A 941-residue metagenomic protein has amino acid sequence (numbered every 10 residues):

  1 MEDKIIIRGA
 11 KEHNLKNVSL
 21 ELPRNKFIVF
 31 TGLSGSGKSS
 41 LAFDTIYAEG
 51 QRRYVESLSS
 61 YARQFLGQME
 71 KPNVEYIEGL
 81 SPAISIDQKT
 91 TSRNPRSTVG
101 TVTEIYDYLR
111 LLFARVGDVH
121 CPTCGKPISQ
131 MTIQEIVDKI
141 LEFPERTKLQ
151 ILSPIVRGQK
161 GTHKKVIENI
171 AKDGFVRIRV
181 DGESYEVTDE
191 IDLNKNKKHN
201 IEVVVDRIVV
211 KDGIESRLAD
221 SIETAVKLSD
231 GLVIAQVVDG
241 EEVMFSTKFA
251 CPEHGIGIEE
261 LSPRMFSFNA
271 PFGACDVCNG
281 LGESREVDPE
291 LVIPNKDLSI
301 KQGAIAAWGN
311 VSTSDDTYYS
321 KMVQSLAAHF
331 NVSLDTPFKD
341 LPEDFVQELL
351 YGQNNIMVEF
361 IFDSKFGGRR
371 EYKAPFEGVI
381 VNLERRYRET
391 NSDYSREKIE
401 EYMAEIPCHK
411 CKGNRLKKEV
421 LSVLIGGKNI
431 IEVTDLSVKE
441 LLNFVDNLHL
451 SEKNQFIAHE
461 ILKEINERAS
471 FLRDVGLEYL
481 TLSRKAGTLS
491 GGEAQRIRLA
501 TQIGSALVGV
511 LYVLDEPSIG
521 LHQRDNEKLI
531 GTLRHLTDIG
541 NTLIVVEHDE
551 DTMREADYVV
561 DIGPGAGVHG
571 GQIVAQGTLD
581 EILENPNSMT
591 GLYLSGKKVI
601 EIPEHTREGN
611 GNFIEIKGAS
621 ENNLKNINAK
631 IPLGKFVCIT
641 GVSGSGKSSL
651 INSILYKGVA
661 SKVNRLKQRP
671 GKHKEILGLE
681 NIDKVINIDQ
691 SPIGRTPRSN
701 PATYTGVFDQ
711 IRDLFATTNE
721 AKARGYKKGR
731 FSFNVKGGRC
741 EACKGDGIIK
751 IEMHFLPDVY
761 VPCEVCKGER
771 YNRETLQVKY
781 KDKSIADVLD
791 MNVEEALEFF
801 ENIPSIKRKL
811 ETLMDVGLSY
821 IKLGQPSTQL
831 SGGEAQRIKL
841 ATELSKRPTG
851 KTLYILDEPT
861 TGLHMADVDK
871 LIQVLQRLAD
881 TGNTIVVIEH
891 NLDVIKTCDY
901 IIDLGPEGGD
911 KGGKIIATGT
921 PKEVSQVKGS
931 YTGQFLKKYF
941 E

Functional and structural regions predicted by a protein language model:
M1-E941: Conserved phosphate-binding elements of NTP-dependent enzyme cores
